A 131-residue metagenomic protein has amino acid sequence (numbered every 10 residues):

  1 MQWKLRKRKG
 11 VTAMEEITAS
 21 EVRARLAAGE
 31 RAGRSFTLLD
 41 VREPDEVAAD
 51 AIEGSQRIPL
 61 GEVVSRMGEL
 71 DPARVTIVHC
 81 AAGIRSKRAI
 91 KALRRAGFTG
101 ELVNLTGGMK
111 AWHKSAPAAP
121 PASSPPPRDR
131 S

Functional and structural regions predicted by a protein language model:
M1-T37, V41-I77, I84-S131: Rhodanese-like catalytic fold shared by cysteine-dependent sulfurtransferases and DSP/PTP-type phosphatases
